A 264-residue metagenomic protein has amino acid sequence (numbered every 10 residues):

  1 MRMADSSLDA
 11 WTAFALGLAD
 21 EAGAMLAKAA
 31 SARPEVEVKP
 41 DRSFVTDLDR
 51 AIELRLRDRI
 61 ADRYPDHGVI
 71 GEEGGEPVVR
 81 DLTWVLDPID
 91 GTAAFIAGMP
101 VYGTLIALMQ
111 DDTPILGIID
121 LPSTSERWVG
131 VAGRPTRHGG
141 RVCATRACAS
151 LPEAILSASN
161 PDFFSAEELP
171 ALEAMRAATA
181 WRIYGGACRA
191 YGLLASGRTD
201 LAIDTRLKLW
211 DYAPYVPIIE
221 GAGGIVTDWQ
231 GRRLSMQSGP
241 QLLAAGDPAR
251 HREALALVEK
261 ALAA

Functional and structural regions predicted by a protein language model:
M1-I89, A264: N-terminal subdomain of lithium-sensitive/metallo-dependent phosphomonoesterases centered on the IMPase/IPPase/PAP
A22, L26, D49, I60 (+7 more regions): Residue-level signal for inorganic ion chemistry
E35-V36, A61, G75-P77, I119 (+3 more regions): Short secondary-structure boundary/capping segments
D49, E53, E72, D87-D90 (+5 more regions): Acidic active-site catalytic centers that drive phospho-/nucleotidyl reactions and related ester hydrolyses
R55, G103, P214-P217: Short amphipathic alpha-helical face segments that pack within enzyme cores and frequently flank/anchor catalytic
V79-R137: DPxDG-like acidic metal-binding loop motif
H138-V142: A structural micro-motif at secondary-structure boundaries
T145-A264: An extended, acidic
